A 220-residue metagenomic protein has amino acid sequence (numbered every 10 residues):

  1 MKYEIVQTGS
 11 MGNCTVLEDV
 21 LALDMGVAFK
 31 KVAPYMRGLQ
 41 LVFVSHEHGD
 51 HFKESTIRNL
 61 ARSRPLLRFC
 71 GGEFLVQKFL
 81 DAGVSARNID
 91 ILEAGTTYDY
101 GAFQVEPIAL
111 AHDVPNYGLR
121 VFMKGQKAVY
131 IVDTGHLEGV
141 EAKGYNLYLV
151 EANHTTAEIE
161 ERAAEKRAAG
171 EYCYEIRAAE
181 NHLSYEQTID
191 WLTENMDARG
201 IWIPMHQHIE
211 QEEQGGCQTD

Functional and structural regions predicted by a protein language model:
M1-Y35, Y117-D133, N146-L147: Conserved beta-strand hairpin/beta-sheet module of binuclear metal-dependent hydrolase folds, prominently
Q7-T8, M25-V27, E47, F74 (+5 more regions): Active-site metal-binding loops of divalent metal-dependent hydrolases
L21, Q40-F43, F103, Q126-A128 (+2 more regions): Structural motif
A28-G71: Active-site metal-binding motif and surrounding structural segment of the metallo-beta-lactamase
L41, A82, C217-T219: Catalytic phosphate/metal-binding cores of nucleic-acid and nucleotide-processing enzymes, i.e., regions that mediate
K53-A111: Glycine/small-residue-rich loop that forms an oxyanion/phosphate-binding "nest" at active or ligand-binding sites
T96-E151: Catalytic core of the metallo-beta-lactamase
E141-T219: Cap/insert and terminal regions of metallo-dependent hydrolase folds
